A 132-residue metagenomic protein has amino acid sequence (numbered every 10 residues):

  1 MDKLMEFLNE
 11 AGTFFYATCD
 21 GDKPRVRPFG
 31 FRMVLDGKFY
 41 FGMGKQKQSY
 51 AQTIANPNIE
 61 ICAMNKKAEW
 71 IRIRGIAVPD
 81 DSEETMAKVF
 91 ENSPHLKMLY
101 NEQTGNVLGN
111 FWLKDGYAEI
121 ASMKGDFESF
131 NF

Functional and structural regions predicted by a protein language model:
M1-D2, M43-Q46, P94-L96: Charged, amphipathic alpha-helical segments
E6-D22, I59-A63: A short, Trp-centered hydrophobic/proline-enriched beta-strand micro-motif
N9, K23-R25, Q103-N106: Short solvent-exposed loop/turn micro-motifs enriched in small/polar/acidic residues
E10-G12, R27, L35-G37, A55-I59 (+3 more regions): A generic structural signal for short beta-strands and their flanking turns/coil linkers
K23, K67-E69, A121: Short glycine/serine/proline-enriched coil/turn segments at secondary-structure junctions
P24, K38-F39, A118: Hydrophobic residues embedded in beta-strands of well-ordered beta-sheets
R32-K67: A short mixed-secondary-structure module that forms the rim of ligand-binding clefts
R72-F132: Charged, gly/pro-rich active-site loop segments
